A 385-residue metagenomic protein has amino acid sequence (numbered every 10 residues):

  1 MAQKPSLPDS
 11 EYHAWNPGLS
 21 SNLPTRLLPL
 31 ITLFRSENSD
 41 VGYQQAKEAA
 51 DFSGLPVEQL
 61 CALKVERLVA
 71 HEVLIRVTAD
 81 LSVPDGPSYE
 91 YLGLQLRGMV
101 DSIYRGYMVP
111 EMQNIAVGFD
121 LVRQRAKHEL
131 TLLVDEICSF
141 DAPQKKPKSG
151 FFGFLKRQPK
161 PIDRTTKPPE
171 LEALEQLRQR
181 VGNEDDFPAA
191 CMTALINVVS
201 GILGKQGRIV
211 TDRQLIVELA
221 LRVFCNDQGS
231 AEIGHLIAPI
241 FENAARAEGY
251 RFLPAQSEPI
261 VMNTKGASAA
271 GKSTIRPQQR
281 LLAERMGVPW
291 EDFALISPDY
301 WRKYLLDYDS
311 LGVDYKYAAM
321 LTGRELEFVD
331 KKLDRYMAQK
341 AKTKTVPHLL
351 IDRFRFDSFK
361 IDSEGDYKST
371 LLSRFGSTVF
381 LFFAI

Functional and structural regions predicted by a protein language model:
M1-F241: Long, basic/Gly/Ser/Thr-rich N-terminal segments that mediate initial subcellular attachment or targeting
E242-Q256: Pre-Walker A adenine-sensing motif
Q256-M262, T345-P347: Pre-Walker A (Motif I) flank of P-loop NTPase domains
E258, G266-A269, G323, E327: Intrinsic disorder
M262-M286: Glycine-rich phosphate-binding P-loop
V288-G376: Conserved nucleotide-sensing/catalytic segment adjacent to the nucleotide-binding pocket in NTP-handling enzymes
S373-R374, F382-I385: Conserved catalytic-core segment of NTP-binding enzymes
